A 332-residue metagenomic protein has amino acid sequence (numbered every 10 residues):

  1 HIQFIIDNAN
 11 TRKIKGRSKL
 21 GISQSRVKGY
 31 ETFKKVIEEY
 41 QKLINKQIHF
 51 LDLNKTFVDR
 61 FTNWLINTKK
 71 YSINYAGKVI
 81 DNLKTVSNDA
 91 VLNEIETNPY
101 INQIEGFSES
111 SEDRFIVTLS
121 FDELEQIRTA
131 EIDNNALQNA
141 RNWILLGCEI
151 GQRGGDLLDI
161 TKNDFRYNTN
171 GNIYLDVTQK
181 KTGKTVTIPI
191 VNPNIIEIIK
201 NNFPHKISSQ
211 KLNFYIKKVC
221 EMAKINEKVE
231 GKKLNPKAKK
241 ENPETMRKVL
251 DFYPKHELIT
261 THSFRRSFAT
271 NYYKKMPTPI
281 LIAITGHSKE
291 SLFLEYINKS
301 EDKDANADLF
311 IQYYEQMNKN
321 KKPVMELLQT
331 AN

Functional and structural regions predicted by a protein language model:
N8-S25, K34-F115, A130: N-terminal core-binding DNA-recognition domain of tyrosine recombinases/integrases
I73, G77, P99-G154, N170 (+1 more regions): Basic, Lys/Arg- and aromatic-enriched nucleic-acid-binding interface segment
K84, E94, L146-I160, K274-M276 (+1 more regions): A short, glycine-centered helix-capping/turn motif at helix boundaries that positions DNA-contacting or catalytic
T118, Q179-G183, T278, T285-F310: Catalytic-site neighborhood detector that most strongly recognizes the C-terminal catalytic loop/helix of tyrosine
D159-I198: Conserved tyrosine-mediated DNA breakage-rejoining catalytic core shared by Y-recombinases
D164-N170, K255-L258, T270, K274-I297 (+1 more regions): Short, polar N-cap/turn motifs at the start of nucleic acid-interacting alpha helices
K206, F214, I225, F310-N332: C-terminal secondary-structure termini that scaffold catalytic or DNA-interacting sites
K217-A283: Short, basic (Lys/Arg/His-rich) helix/loop patches that form interaction surfaces in the mid-to-C-terminal regions
